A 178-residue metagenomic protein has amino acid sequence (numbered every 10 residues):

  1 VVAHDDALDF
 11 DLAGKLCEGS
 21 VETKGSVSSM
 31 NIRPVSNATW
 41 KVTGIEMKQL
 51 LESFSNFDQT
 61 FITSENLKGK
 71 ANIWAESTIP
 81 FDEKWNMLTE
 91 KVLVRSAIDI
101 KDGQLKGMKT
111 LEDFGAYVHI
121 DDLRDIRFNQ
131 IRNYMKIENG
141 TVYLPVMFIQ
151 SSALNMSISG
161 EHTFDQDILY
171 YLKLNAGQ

Functional and structural regions predicted by a protein language model:
V1-Q130, L154, S159-Q178: Membrane-proximal interfacial segments on either side of biological membranes
N129, M135-E138: Active-site Gly/Thr loop motif
I137-L144, F148-N155, S159-D165: Extended serine/threonine-enriched, polar tracts that run as long, contiguous segments within proteins
